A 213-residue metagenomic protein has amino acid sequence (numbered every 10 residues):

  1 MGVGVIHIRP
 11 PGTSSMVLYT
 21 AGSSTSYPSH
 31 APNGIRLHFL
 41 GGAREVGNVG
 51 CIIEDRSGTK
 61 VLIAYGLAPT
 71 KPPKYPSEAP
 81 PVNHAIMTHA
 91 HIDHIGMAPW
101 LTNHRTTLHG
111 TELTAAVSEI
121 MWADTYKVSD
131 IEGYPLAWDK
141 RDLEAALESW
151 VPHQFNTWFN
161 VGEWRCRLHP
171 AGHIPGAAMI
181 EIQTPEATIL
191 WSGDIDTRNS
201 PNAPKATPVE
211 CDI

Functional and structural regions predicted by a protein language model:
G2-H7: Short, positively charged low-complexity motifs
I8-S15: Short, Lys/Arg-enriched N-terminal segments with co-localized hydrophobic residues within the first ~10-30 amino acids
L18-T20: Short, basic/polar N-terminal leader/transit segment immediately after the initiator methionine
G22, Y27-E45, G50-I86, H91-I95 (+1 more regions): His/Asp/Glu-rich metal-coordinating catalytic cores of metallo-dependent phosphodiesterases/hydrolases acting on
